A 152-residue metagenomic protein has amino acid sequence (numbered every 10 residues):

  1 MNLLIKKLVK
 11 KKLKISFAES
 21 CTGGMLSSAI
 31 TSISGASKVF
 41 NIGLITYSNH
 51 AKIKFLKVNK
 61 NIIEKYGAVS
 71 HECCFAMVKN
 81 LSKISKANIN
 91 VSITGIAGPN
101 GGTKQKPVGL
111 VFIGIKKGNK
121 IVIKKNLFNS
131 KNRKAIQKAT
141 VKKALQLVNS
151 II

Functional and structural regions predicted by a protein language model:
M1-I152: Short alpha-helical segments enriched in small residues
